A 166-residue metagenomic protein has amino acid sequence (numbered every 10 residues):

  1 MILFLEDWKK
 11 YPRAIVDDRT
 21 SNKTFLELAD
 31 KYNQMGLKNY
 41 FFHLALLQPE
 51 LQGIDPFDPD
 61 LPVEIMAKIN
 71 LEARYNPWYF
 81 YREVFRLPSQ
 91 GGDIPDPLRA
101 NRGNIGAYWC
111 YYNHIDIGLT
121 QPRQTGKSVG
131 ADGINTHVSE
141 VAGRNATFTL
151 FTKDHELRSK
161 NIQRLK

Functional and structural regions predicted by a protein language model:
M1-K166: Phosphate/NTP-binding elements of NTP-utilizing enzymes
